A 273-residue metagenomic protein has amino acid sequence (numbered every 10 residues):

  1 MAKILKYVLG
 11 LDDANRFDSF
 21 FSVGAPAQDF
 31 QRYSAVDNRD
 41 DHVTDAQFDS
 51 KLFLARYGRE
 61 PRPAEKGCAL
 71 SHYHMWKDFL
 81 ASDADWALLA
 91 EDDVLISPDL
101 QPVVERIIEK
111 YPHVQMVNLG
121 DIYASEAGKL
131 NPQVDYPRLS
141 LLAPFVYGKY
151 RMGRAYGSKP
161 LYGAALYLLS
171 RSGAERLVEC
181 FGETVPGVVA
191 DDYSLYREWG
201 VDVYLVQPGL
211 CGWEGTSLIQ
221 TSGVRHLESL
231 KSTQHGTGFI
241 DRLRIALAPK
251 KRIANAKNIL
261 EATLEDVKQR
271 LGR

Functional and structural regions predicted by a protein language model:
M1-A90, V94-R273: An acidic/histidine-cluster motif and surrounding catalytic segment that typifies divalent-metal-assisted enzyme active
